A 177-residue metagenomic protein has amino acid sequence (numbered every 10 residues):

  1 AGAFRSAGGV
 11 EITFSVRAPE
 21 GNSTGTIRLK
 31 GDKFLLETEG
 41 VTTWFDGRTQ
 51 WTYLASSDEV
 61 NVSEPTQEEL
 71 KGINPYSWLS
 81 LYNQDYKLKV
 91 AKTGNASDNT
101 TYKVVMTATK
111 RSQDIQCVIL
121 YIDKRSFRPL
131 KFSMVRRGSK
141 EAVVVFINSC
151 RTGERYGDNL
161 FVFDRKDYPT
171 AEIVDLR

Functional and structural regions predicted by a protein language model:
A1-N22, R28, K33, D167-R177: N-terminal leader/targeting segments and the immediate start of mature chains
A3, G25-L29, T42-T43, L88-N95: Short, exposed beta-strand/loop patches in secreted or surface proteins that constitute
G8-V10, S23, D32, E39-V41 (+6 more regions): Envelope-exposed proteins and targeting segments
E11-S15, L35, W51, K103-V105 (+2 more regions): Soluble periplasmic/extracytoplasmic beta-strand elements of cell-envelope proteins
T24-I73, R136, K140-V143: An acidic-aromatic
D32-L36, L70-S77, R125-L130, T152-G157: Short, surface-exposed linear segments at secondary-structure transitions and domain or protein termini
P65-N99: Flexible, surface-exposed loop/linker segments and immediately adjacent secondary-structure boundaries
Y86-L176: Gly/Pro-enriched, hydrophobic low-complexity segments that function as extracytoplasmic propeptides/linkers
